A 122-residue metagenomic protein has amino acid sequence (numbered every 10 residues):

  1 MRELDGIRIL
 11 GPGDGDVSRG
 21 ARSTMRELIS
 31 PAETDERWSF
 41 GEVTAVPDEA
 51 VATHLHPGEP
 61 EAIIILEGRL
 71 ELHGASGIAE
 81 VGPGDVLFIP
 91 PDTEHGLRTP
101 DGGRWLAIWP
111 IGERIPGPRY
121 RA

Functional and structural regions predicted by a protein language model:
M1-W38, A52, P118-A122: A short, N-terminal "cap"/entry segment at the start of jelly-roll beta-barrel domains of the cupin/DSBH fold
E27, G41-P57: Conserved short histidine dyad/triad with adjacent acidic residue
E33-R37, A45-E49, R69, I78 (+1 more regions): Short, charged/polar surface micro-motifs in flexible loops or helix N-caps
G41-V43, I63, L106: Conserved hydrophobic/aromatic positions in well-ordered beta-strands
A50, L55-P83, T93: A short beta-strand-loop-beta hairpin characteristic of the jelly-roll/cupin
P83, P91-P116: Ligand-binding loop in jelly-roll beta-barrel domains
